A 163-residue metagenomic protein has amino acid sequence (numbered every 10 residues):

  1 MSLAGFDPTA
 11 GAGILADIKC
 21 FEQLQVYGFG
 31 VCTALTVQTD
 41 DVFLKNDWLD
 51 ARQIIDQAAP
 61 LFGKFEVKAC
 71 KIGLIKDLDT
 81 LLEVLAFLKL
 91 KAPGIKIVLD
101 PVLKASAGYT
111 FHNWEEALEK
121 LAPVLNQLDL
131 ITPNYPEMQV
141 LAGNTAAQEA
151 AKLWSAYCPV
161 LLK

Functional and structural regions predicted by a protein language model:
M1-S2, I18-L99, L103-S106: Conserved N-terminal subdomain of the carbohydrate kinase-like
L3, L24, L61-K64, K91 (+3 more regions): Change "in soluble alpha/beta enzymes" to "in soluble alpha/beta proteins
L3-G11: Short, glycine-rich nucleotide/cofactor-binding loops
G5, D100, N134: Active-site glycine-centered loops adjacent to acidic/histidine catalytic or metal-binding residues that shape
A10-I18: Short glycine/serine/threonine-rich phosphate/pyrophosphate-binding segments that cradle anionic phosphate groups
L49-D56, A105-L125: Conserved phosphate-binding/catalytic loop of the ribokinase/pfkB sugar-kinase fold
D79, A105-F111, Q139-L141: Short, well-ordered, mixed-charge alpha-helical segments that flank or form enzyme active sites
H112-K163: Conserved phosphate/ATP/ADP-binding segment of small-molecule kinases
